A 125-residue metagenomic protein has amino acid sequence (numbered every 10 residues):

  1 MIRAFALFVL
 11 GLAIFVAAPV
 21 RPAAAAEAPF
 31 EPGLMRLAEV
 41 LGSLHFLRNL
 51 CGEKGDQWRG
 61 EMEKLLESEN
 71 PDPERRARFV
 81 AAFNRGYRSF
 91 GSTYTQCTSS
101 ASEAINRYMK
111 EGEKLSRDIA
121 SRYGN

Functional and structural regions predicted by a protein language model:
M1-V9: Bacterial N-terminal signal peptides that target proteins for export
I2, A18-V20, S121: Short, intrinsically disordered low-complexity segments
F5, F15-A17, F30, A104: Residues at the start of alpha-helices and the adjacent loop-to-helix junctions
A13-A23: C-terminal segment of classical bacterial N-terminal signal peptides
A23-L65, D118-N125: N-terminal secretory signal peptides
G55-N125: Compact alpha-helical subdomains of small soluble proteins
